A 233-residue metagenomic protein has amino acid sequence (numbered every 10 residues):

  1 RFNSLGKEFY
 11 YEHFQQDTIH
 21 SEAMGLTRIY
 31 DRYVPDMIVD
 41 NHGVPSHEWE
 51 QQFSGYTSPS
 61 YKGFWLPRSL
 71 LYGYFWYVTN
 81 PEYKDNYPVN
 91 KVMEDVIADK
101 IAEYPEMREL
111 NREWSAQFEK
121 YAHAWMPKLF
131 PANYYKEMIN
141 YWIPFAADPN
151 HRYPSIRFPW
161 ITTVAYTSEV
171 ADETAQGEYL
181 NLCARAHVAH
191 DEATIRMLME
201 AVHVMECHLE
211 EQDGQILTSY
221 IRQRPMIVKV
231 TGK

Functional and structural regions predicted by a protein language model:
R1-N3, A165, E211-Q215, I221: Short helix-loop-beta-strand segments that form the rim/entrance of peptidase-like active sites
R1-Y87: Active-site/substrate-binding loop(s) of hydrolase catalytic cores
H13, D17, Y30-V34, H42 (+3 more regions): Sec/Tat-exported extracytoplasmic proteins
S21-R28, V92, A186-H190: Extracytoplasmic/secreted proteins, especially bacterial periplasmic and envelope-associated proteins
P59-L66, L70-L71, R112-E206, E210: Active-site-adjacent mobile loop/cap segments within catalytic or ligand-binding domains
L71-N133: Flexible, glycine-rich surface segments
K100-E103, N140, V230: Extended, compositionally biased alpha-helical segments that mediate assembly or anchoring
